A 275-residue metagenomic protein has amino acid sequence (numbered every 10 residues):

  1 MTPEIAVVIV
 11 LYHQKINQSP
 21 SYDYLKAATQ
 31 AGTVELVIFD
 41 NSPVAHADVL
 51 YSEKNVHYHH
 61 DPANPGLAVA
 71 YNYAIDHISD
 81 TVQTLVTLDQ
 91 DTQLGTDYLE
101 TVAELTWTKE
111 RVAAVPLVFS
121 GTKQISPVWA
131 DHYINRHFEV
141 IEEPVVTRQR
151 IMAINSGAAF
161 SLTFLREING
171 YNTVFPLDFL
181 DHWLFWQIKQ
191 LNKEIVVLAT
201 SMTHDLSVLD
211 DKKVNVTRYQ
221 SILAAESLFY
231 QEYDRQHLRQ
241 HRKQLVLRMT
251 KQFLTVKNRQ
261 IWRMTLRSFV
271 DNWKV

Functional and structural regions predicted by a protein language model:
I9-T29: Short, well-formed alpha-helical segments that are part of the catalytic scaffolds of diverse glycosyltransferases
D61-I78: Glycine-rich, basic loop-to-helix element that forms the pyrophosphate-binding segment of sugar-nucleotide handling
V82-Q93: Short beta-strand-to-loop acidic/aromatic patch adjacent to the donor-nucleotide binding site
D97-V128: Conserved donor NDP-sugar-binding/catalytic core segment of glycosyltransferases
L117, D131-I151: Short, flexible, basic/aromatic active-site loop/helix in glycosyltransferases
A153, G157-A158, F164-N169, V174-S201: A short, conserved alpha-helix in the catalytic core of glycosyltransferases
V197-V216, A225-F229: Active-site donor/metal-binding and catalytic loop motifs of nucleotide-sugar-dependent glycosylation enzymes
V216-S227, Q231, R235-V275: Non-catalytic, C-terminal membrane-associated alpha-helical segments of glycosyltransferases
